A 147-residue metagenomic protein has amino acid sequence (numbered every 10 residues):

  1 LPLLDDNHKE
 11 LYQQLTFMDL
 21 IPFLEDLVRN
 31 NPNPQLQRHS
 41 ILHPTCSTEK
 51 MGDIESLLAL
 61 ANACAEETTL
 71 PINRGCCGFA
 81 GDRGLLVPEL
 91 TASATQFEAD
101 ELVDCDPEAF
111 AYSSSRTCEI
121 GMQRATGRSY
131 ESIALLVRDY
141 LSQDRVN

Functional and structural regions predicted by a protein language model:
L1-N147: Iron-sulfur cluster-binding electron-transfer modules in prokaryotic oxidoreductases
